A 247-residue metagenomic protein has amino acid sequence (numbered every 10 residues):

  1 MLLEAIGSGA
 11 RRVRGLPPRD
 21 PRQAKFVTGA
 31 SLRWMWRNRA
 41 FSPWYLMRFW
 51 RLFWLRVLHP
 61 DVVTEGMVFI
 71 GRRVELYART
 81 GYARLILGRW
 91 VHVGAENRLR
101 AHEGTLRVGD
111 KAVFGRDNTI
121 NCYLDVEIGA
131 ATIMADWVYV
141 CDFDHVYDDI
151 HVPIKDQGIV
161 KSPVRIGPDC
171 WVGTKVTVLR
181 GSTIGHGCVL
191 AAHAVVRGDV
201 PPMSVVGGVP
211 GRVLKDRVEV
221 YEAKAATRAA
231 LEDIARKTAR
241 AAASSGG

Functional and structural regions predicted by a protein language model:
M1-C141, G167-D169, P202, G211-K215 (+1 more regions): Domain-scale signature associated with acetyltransferase and cell-envelope carbohydrate enzymes
D61, P163-V164, S182: Short coil-to-beta microelement around the adenine-binding A-loop and adjacent beta1/P-loop entry of ABC ATPase
N121-D125, T174-V189, A194-G198: Beta-rich strand-turn-strand
V140-D149: Proline-centered turn/helix-capping motifs that create local helix->coil transitions or kinks
P153-V164: A short acidic, glycine-rich active-site loop that binds or catalyzes chemistry on phosphate/adenosine moieties
K161, G167, G173: A conserved catalytic-core signature of glycosyltransferases
